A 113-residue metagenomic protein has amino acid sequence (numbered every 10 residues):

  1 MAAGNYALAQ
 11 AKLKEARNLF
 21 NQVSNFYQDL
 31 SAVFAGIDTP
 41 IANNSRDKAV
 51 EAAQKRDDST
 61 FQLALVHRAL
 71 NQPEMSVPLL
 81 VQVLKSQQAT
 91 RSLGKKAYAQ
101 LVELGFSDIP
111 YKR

Functional and structural regions predicted by a protein language model:
A2-A3, V66, L104: Residue-level signature for tetratricopeptide repeat
Y6-P73: Alpha-helical adaptor scaffolds
N21-A32, Q87-A97, F106-K112: Boundary/linker segments of alpha-helical solenoid repeat arrays
A49-E51, K85-Q88: Solenoid-like repeat scaffolds
